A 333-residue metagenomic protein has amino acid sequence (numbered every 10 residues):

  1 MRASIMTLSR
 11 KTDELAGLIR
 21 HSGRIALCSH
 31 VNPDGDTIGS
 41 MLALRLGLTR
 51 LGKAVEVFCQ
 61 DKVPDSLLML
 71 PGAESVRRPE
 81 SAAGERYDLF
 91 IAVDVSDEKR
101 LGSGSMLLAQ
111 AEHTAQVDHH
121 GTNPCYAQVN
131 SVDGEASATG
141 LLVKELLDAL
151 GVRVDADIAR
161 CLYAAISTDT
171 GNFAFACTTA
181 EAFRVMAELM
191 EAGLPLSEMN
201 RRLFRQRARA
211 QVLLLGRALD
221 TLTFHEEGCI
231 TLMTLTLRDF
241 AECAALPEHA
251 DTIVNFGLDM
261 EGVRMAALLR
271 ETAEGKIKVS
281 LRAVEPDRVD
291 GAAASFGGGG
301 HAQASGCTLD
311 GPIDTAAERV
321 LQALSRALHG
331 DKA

Functional and structural regions predicted by a protein language model:
R2-V31, G39-L68, R78, A83-Y87 (+1 more regions): Hydrophobic helix-and-loop "lid/oligomerization" segment in the mid-to-C-terminal part of catalytic domains
C28, N32, A92, Q116-V117 (+1 more regions): Generic enzyme active-site microenvironment
G35-M41, E98-G102: Short glycine/serine/threonine-rich phosphate/pyrophosphate-binding segments that cradle anionic phosphate groups
P71, V76-V129: Active-site cofactor/cluster-binding pocket
A73-V76, V132-E135, V284-E285: Short, hinge-like loop/turn segments at secondary-structure boundaries
R78-S81, G102-M106, N130-D133, G151-R153 (+2 more regions): A generic local secondary-structure boundary/capping motif
T114-Q116, N130-S131, I230-L232, L268: Conserved beta-strand scaffold positions in the cores of enzyme catalytic domains, especially in NTP/NDP-utilizing
V117-V185: Short alpha-helices
